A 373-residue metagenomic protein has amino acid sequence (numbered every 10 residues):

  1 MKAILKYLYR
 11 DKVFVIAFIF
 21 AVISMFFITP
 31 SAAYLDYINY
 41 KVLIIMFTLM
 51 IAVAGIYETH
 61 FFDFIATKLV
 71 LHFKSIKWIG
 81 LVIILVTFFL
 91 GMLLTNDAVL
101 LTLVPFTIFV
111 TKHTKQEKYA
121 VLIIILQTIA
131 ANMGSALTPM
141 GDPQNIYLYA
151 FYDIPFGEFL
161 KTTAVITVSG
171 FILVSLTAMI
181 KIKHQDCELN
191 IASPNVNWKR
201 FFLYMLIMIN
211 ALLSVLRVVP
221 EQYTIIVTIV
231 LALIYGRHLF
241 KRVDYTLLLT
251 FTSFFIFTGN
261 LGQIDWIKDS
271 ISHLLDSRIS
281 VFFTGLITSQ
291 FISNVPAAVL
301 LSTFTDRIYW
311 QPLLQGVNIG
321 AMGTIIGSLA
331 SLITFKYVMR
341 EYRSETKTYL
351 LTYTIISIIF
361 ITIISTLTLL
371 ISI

Functional and structural regions predicted by a protein language model:
K2, K6-F27, N39-I51, F201-N210 (+2 more regions): Hydrophobic mid-bilayer segments of alpha-helices in multi-pass membrane transport proteins, especially secondary
F26-I38, I373: Short, hydrophobic transmembrane alpha-helix segments
Y37, A66, I207-D306: Transmembrane helical segments that form the transport core of multi-pass membrane transport proteins
Y40-V42, L71-I84, H113-I124, W198-F202 (+2 more regions): Membrane-interfacial loop-to-helix junctions in multi-pass transporters
A54-H60, L90-T102, G134-D142, G262 (+2 more regions): Short helix-coil transition sites and intra-membrane helix breaks within transmembrane domains of multi-pass
L85, F89-M133, Y147, V299-Q315 (+2 more regions): Hydrophobic transmembrane alpha-helices that form the pore/transport pathway of multi-pass ion and small-solute
L160-F171, F283-I373: C-terminal transmembrane helix pair
L160-H238, L350-I363: Core mid-bundle transmembrane helix pairs that form the ion/substrate translocation pathway in diverse multi-pass
